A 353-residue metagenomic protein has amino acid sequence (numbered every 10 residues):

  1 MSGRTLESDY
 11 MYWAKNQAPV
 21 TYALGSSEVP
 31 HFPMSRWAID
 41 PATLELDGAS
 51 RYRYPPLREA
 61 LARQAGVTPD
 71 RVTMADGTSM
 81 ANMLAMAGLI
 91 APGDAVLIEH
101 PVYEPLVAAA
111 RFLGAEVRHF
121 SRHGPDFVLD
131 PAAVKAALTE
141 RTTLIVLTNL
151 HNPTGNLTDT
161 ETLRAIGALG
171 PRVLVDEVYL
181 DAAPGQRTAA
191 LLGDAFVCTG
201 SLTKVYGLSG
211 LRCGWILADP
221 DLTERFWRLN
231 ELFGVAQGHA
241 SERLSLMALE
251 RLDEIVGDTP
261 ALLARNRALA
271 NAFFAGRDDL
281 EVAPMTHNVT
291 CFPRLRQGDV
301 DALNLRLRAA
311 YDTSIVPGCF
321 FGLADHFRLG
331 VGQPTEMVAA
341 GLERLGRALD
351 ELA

Functional and structural regions predicted by a protein language model:
M1-L84, L352-A353: N-terminal small-domain helix-loop-helix segment of the aminotransferase-like
G3-R4, G88-L147: PLP-dependent aminotransferase-like
D94, A115, L169-R172, E177 (+1 more regions): A short helix->loop->beta-strand "cap" motif at the edges of active sites that frequently abuts
P125-P184: Active-site phosphate-binding strand-loop segment of PLP-dependent enzymes
D194-A264, N271, E343: Conserved core segment of the aminotransferase class I/II
T199, E281-T286, G318-F320: Short beta-strand
L246, L262-N271, E281-L295: Conserved glycine-rich beta-strand-loop-beta hairpin in the small C-terminal domain of fold type I
R306-I315, F321-A353: PLP-dependent enzyme catalytic core of the Aspartate aminotransferase-like
